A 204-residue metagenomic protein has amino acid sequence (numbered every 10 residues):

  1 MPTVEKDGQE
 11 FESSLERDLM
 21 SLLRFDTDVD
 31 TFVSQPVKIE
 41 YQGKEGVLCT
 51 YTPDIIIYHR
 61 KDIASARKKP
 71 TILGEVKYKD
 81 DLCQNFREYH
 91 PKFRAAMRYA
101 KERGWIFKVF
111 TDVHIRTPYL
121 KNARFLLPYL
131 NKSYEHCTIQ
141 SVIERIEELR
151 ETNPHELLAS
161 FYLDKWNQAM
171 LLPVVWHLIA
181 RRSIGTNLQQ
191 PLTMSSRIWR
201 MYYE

Functional and structural regions predicted by a protein language model:
M1-E204: Electrostatic, structured charged patches in enzyme active sites and in nucleic-acid/phosphate-binding
